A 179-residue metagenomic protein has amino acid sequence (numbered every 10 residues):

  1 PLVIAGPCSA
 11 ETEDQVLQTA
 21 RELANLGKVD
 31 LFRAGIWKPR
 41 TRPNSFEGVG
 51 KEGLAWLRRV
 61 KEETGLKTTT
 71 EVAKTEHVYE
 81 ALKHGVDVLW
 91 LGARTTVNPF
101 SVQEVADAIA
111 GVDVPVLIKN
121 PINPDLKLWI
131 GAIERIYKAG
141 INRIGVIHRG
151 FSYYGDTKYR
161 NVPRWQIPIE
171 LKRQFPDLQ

Functional and structural regions predicted by a protein language model:
P1, K28-D30, E62-T68, G85-D87 (+3 more regions): Short, well-ordered coil/turn segments that N-cap beta-strands
P1-Q18, R42-G48, L66-V72, G92-A93 (+2 more regions): Active-site mouth loops of central-metabolism enzymes
G6, F32, A81, I118: Conserved, mostly hydrophobic/aromatic
E13-R21, T75-G85, L126-I133: Catalytic cores of alpha/beta
R33-K51: Glycine-rich, proline-tolerant flexible connector loops at the mouths of alpha/beta enzymes
S45-V49, L66-V78, D87-S101, V114-L126 (+1 more regions): Catalytic beta/alpha-barrel core
E47-A55, R160-I167: Charged helix-capping and loop-helix junction motifs
S101-Q179: Catalytic alpha/beta core domains of metabolic enzymes, predominantly
